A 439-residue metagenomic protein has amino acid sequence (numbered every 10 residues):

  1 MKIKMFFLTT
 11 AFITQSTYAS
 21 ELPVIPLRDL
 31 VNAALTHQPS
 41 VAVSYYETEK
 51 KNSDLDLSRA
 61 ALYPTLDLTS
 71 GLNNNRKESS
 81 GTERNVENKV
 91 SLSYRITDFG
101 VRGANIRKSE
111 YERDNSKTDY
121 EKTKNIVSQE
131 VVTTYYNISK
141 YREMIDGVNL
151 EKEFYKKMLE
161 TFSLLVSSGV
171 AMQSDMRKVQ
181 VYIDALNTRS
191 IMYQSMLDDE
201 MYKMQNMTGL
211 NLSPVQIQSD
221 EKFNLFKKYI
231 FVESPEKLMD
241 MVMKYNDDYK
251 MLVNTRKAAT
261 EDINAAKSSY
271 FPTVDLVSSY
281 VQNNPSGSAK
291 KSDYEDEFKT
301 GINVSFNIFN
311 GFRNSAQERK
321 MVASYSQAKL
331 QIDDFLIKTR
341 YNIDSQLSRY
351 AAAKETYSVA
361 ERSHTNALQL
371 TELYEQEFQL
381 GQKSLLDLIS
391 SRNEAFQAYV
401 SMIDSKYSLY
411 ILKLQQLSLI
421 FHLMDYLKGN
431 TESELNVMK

Functional and structural regions predicted by a protein language model:
K4-I13: Sec-dependent N-terminal signal peptides
M5, I25, I126-M241, Q346-R349 (+3 more regions): Periplasmic alpha-helical coiled-coil/stalk elements that build and connect Gram-negative outer-membrane
Q15-E21: Sec/Tat signal peptide C-region and signal peptidase I cleavage site
E21, R28, S401-K439: Acidic, low-complexity, intrinsically disordered peripheral segments
R28-Q38, M176, L210-S279, Y426-K439: Amphipathic alpha-helical coiled-coil scaffold segments and their short linker/junction regions
A42, T65-N85, S93-K122, K250 (+4 more regions): Small/polar (Gly/Ser/Thr/Ala-rich) solvent-exposed segments that form structured loops/beta-strands/short helices used
V43-S58, T123, V127-V148, K157 (+5 more regions): Amphipathic alpha-helical coiled-coil segments
N85-E87, T133, K178, E297-K299: Transmembrane beta-barrel architecture of outer-membrane proteins
